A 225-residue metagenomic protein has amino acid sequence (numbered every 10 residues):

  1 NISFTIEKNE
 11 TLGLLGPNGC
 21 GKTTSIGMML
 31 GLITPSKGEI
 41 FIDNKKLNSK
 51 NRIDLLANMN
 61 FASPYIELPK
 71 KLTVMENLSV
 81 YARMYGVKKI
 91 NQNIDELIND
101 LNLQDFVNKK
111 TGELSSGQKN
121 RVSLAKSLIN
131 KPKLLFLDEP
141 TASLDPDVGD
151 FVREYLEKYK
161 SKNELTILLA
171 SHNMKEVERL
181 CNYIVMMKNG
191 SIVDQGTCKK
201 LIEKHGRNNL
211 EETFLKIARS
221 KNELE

Functional and structural regions predicted by a protein language model:
G38-N48, L55: Conserved ABC transporter NBD signature motif
S79, R83-F106: Conserved ABC ATPase "signature" region
K110-L114: Conserved ABC ATPase signature
L135-D138: Catalytic Walker B motif of ABC-type/P-loop ATPase nucleotide-binding domains
D150-K162: Helical segment within the ABC ATPase nucleotide-binding domain
Q195-G196: ABC ATPase "signature
